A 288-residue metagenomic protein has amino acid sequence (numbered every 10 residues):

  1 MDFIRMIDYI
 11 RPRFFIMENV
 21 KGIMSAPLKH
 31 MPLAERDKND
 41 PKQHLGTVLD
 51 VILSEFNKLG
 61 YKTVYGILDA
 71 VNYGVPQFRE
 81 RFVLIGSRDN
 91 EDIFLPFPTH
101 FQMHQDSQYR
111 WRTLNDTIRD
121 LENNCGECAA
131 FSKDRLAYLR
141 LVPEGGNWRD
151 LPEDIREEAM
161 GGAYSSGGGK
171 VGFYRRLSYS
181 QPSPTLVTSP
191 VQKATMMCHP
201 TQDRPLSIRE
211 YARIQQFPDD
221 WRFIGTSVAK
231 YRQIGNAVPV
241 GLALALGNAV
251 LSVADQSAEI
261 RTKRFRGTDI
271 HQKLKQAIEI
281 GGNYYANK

Functional and structural regions predicted by a protein language model:
M1-R79, V83-S87: Conserved Class I SAM-dependent methyltransferase catalytic core
D37, E55-K58, Q77, R81-Q233 (+1 more regions): S-adenosyl-L-methionine-dependent DNA methyltransferase catalytic core
